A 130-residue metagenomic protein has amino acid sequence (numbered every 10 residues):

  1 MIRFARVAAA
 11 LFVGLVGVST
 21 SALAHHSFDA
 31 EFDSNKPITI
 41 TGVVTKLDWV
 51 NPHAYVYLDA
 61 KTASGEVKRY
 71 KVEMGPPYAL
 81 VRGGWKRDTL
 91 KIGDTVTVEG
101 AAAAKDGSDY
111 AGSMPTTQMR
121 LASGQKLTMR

Functional and structural regions predicted by a protein language model:
M1-A9: Bacterial N-terminal signal peptides that target proteins for export
A8-S19: Bacterial N-terminal signal peptides
L23-I38: Short boundary/loop segments of OB/S1/cold-shock single-stranded nucleic-acid-binding domains
I40-V44: Conserved hydrophobic positions within beta-strands
V50-K61: Short aromatic-glycine-enriched beta-strand elements
M74-R82: Short, structured beta-strand/loop micro-motifs enriched in basic residues and often containing a Trp
R82-V98: Short nucleic-acid-contacting surface segments enriched for D/E, G, S/T with interspersed K/R
A103-R130: OB-fold/S1-family single-stranded nucleic acid-binding modules
